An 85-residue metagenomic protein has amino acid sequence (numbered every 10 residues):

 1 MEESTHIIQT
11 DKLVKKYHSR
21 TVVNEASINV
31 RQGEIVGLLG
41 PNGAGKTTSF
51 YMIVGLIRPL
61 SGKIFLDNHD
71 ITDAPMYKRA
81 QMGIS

Functional and structural regions predicted by a protein language model:
Y17, L66, D73: Conserved A-loop
R20-T21, K78: Short coil-to-beta microelement around the adenine-binding A-loop and adjacent beta1/P-loop entry of ABC ATPase
G37, A80-S85: ABC nucleotide-binding domain signature
L39-P41: The feature captures the beta-strand-to-loop junction immediately N-terminal to the Walker
V54: Helix-to-loop junction immediately C-terminal to a conserved catalytic motif
G62-D70, M82: Conserved ABC transporter NBD signature motif
